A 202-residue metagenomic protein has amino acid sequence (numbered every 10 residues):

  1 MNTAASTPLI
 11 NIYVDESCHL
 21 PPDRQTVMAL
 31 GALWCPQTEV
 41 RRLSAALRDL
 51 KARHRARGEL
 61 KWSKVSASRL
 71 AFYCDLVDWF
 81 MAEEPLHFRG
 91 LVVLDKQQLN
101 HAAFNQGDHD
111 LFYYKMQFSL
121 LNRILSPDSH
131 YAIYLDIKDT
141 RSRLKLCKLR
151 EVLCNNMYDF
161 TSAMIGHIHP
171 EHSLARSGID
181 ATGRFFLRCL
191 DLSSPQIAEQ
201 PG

Functional and structural regions predicted by a protein language model:
M1-G202: Phosphate-ester processing/binding pockets and catalytic centers
